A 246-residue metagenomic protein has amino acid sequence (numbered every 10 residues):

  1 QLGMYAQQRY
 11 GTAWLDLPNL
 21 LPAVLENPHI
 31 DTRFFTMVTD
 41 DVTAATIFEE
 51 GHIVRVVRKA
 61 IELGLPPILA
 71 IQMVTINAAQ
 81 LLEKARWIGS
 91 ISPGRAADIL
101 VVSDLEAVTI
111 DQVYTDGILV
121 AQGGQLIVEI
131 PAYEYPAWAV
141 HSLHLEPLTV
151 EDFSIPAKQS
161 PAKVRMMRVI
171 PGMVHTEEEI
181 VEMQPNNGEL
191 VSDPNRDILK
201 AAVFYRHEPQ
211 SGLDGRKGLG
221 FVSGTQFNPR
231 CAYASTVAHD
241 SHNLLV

Functional and structural regions predicted by a protein language model:
Q1, A13-P18: Active-site loop-helix segments enriched in His/Asp/Glu that coordinate and activate a nucleophilic water at divalent
Q1-Q7: Short intrinsically disordered, low-complexity coil segments enriched in acidic
M4, D40-T43, A79, E83: A broad detector of the eukaryotic-type serine/threonine protein kinase catalytic domain
Q7-W14, D31-G51, A238-L245: Short acidic/histidine-rich active-site segments
L20-V24, V56: A general structural detector for well-ordered alpha-helical segments in enzyme core domains, enriched
V24-T32: Acidic (Asp/Glu)-rich catalytic clusters
F48-G64, I68-V246: Active-site microenvironment of metallo-dependent hydrolases
